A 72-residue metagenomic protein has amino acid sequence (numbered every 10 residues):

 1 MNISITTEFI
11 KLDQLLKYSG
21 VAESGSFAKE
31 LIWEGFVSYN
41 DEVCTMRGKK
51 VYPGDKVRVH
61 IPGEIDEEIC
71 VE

Functional and structural regions predicted by a protein language model:
M1, G35, D55-V57: Residue-level detector of beta-strand structural context in well-folded domains
M1-N2, E72: Absolute protein N-terminus
T7-P53: A basic, amphipathic helix-loop patch mediating RNA/tRNA/ribosome contacts
M46-E72: C-terminal structural segments of small proteins and small subunits
